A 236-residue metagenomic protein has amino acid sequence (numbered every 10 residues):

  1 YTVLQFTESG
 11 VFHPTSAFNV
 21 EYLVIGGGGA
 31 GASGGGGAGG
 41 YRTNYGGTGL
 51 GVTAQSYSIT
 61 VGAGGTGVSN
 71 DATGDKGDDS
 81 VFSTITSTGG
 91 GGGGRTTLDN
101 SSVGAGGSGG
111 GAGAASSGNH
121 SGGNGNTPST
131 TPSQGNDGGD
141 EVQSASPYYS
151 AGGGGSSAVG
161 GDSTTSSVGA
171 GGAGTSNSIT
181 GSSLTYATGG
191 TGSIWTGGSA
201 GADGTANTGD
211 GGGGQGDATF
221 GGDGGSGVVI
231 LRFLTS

Functional and structural regions predicted by a protein language model:
Y1-S236: Low-complexity, glycine/proline-biased repetitive segments and flexible coils/loops
